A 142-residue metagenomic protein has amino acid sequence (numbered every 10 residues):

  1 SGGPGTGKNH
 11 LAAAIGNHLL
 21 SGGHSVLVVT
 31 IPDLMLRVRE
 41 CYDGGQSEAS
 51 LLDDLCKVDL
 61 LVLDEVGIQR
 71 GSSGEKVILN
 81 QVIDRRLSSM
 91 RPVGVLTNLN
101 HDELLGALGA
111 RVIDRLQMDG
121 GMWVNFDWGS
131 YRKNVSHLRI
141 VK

Functional and structural regions predicted by a protein language model:
S1-A12: Walker A/P-loop nucleotide-binding motif
L11-I15, Q46: Generic detector of contiguous secondary-structure segments
G16, S21, L34-Y42, V66-K142: Replace "adjacent to P-loop NTPase cores in ATP/GTP-dependent enzymes" with "adjacent to NTP-binding cores
L20-K57: Short glycine-rich substrate-engagement loop in P-loop NTPases that contacts/grips substrate
L60: Walker B motif beta-strand of ABC-family P-loop ATPases
